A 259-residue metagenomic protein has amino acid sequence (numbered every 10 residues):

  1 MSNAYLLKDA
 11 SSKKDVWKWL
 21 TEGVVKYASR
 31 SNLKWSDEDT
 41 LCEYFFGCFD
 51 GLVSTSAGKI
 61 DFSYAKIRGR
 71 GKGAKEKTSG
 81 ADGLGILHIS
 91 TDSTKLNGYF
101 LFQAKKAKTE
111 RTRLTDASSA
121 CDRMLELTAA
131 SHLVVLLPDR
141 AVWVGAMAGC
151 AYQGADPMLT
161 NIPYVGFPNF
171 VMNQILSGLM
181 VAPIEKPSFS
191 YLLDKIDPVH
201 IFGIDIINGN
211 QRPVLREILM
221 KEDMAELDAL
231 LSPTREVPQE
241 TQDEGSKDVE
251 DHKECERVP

Functional and structural regions predicted by a protein language model:
S2-K14, P259: Viral structural modules
S11-I67: Acidic-basic catalytic patches of nuclease active cores, encompassing PD-(D/E)XK and other metal-cofactor nuclease
S36, T40, Y44, T78-D82 (+1 more regions): Short, well-structured alpha-helical interface segments that form or flank functional binding sites
Y64-G80, L87-T91: Active-site metal-binding core of divalent-cation-utilizing nuclease and nuclease-like domains
G83-G85, F100-K106: Conserved catalytic cores of phosphodiester-cleaving nucleases, focusing on short active-site segments
S93-K95: Extended amphipathic alpha-helical segments with heptad-repeat/coiled-coil character used for oligomerization, fusion
T109-G245: Acidic, metal/cofactor-coordinating or nucleic-acid-engaging core segments within structured domains
D243-P259: Long, low-complexity, intrinsically disordered segments
